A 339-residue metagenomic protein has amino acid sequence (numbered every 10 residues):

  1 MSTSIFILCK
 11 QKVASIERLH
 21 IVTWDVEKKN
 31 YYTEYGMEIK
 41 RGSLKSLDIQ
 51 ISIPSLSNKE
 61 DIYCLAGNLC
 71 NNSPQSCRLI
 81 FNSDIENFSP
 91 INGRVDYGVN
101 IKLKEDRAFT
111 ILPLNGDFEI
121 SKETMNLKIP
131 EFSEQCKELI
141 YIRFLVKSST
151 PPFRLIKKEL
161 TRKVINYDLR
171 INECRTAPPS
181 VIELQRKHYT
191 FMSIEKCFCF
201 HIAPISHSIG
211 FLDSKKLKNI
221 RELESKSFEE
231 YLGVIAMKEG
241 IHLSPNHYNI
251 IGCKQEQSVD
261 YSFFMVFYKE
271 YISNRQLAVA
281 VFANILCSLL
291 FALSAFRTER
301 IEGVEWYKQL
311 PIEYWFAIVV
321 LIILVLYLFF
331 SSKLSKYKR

Functional and structural regions predicted by a protein language model:
M1-E138: N-terminal pre-first-transmembrane soluble regions of secretory-pathway and organelle membrane proteins
M37-S43, I53-S57, F144-T150, A203-I205 (+1 more regions): Beta-strand elements of well-folded, non-transmembrane domains
L56-L65, I205-L212, L223: Short aromatic-acidic-glycine turn motif
R94, G98-N166, I235-E256: A surface-exposed beta-strand-loop module
E123-I220: Surface-exposed, acidic/Ser/Thr-rich flexible loop segments
L212-I241: Structured beta-strand-rich cores of soluble
Y231-I301: Cytosolic-side membrane-insertion boundary helix
R275-R339: Transmembrane alpha-helical hairpins and terminal membrane-anchor modules
